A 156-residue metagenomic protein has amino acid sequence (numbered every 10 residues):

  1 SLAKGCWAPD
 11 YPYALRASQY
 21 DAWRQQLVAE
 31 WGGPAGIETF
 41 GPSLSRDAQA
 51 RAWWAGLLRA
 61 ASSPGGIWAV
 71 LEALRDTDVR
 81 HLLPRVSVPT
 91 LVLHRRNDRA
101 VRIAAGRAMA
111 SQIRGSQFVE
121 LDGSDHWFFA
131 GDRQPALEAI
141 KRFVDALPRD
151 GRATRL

Functional and structural regions predicted by a protein language model:
S1, R96, D122: Nucleotide-sugar donor-binding loop of glycosyltransferases
S1-L27: Flexible "cap/lid" loop of the alpha/beta hydrolase fold
A29-A73, T77, L82: Conserved alpha/beta-hydrolase catalytic His-Asp/Glu region
L83-S87, Q112-I113: Short, conserved loop/helix-junction motifs that constitute active-site signature segments in enzyme catalytic cores
V86, V92-H94, D98: Short beta-strand/loop motif that positions the catalytic acidic residue of the alpha/beta-hydrolase fold
R99-A105: Conserved alpha/beta-hydrolase "acid-adjacent" motif
S116-R155: Catalytic active-site module of serine/aspartate enzymes centered on a nucleophile-bearing elbow/loop
